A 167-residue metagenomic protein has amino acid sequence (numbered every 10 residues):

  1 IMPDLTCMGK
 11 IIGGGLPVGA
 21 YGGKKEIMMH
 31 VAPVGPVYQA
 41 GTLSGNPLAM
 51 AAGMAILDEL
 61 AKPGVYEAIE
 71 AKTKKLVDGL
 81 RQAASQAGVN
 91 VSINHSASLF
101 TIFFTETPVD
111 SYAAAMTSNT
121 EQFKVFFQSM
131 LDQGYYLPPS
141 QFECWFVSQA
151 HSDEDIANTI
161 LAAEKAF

Functional and structural regions predicted by a protein language model:
I1-F167: Conserved N-terminal phosphate-binding loop of PLP-dependent enzymes in the Aspartate aminotransferase
